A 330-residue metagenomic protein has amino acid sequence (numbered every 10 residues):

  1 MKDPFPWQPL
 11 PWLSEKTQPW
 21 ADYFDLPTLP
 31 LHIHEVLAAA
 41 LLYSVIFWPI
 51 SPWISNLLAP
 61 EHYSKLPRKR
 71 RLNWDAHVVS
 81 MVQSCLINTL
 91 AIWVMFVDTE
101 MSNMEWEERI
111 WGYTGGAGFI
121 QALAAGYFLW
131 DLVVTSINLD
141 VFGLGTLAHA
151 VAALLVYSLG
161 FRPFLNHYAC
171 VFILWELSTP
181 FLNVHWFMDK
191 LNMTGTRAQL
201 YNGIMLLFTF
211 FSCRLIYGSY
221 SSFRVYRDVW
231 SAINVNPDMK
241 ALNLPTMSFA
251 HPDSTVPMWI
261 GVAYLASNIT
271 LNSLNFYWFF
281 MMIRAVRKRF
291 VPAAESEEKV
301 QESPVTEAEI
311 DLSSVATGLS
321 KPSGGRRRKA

Functional and structural regions predicted by a protein language model:
M1-Y168, N192-A330: Membrane-helix and juxtamembrane interface regions of eukaryotic multi-pass membrane proteins
L174-H185: Alpha-helical transmembrane segments and their membrane-interface exit regions
F187-D189: C-terminal transmembrane helix end/exit motif
